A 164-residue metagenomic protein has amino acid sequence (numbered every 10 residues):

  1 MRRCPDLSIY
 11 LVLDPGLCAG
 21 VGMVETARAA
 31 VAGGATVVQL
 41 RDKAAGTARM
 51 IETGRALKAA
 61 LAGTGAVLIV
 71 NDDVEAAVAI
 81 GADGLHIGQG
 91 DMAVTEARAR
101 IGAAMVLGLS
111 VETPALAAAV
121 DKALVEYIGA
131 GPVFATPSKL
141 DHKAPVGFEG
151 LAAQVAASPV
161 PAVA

Functional and structural regions predicted by a protein language model:
M1-V94, A99-Y127, K143, E149 (+1 more regions): Conserved N-terminal beta1-alpha1 strand-loop-helix module at the mouth
P15, F134-T136: A short, flexible beta-alpha/helix-coil linker loop
S138-L140, A144: Glycine/threonine-rich flexible loop motifs
